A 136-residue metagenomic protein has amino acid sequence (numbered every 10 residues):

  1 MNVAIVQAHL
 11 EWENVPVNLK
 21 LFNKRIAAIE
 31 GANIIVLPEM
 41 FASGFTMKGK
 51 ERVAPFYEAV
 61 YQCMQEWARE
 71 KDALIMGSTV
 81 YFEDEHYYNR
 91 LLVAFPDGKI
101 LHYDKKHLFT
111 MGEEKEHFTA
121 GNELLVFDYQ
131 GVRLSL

Functional and structural regions predicted by a protein language model:
M1-I5: Extreme N-terminal starter segment of soluble prokaryotic enzymes
Q7-W12: Short polar catalytic/cofactor-binding loops
E13, F45, L108-M111: Conserved protein kinase catalytic core
E13-V15, L136: Active-site mouth loops of central-metabolism enzymes
V15, K24-P96, L101-H102: Cys-nucleophile CN-hydrolase/nitrilase-fold catalytic domain and related Cys-dependent amidase chemistry that acts on
F82-L136: Active-site catalytic loop in hydrolytic enzyme cores
